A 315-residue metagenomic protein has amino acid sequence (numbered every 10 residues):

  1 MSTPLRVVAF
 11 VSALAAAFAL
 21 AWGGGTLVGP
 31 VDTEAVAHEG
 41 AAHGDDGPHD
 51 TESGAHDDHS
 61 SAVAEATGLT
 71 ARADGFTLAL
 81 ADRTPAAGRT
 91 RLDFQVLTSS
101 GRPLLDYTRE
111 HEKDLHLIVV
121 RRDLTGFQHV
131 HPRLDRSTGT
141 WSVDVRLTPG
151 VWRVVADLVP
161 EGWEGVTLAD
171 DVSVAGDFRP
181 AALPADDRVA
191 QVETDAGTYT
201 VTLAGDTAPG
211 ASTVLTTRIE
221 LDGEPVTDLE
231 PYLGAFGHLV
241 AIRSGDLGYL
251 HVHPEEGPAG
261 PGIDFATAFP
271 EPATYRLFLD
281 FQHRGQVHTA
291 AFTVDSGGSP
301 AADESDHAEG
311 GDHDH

Functional and structural regions predicted by a protein language model:
S2-H315: Intrinsically disordered, low-complexity terminal tails/loops enriched in metal-binding residues
